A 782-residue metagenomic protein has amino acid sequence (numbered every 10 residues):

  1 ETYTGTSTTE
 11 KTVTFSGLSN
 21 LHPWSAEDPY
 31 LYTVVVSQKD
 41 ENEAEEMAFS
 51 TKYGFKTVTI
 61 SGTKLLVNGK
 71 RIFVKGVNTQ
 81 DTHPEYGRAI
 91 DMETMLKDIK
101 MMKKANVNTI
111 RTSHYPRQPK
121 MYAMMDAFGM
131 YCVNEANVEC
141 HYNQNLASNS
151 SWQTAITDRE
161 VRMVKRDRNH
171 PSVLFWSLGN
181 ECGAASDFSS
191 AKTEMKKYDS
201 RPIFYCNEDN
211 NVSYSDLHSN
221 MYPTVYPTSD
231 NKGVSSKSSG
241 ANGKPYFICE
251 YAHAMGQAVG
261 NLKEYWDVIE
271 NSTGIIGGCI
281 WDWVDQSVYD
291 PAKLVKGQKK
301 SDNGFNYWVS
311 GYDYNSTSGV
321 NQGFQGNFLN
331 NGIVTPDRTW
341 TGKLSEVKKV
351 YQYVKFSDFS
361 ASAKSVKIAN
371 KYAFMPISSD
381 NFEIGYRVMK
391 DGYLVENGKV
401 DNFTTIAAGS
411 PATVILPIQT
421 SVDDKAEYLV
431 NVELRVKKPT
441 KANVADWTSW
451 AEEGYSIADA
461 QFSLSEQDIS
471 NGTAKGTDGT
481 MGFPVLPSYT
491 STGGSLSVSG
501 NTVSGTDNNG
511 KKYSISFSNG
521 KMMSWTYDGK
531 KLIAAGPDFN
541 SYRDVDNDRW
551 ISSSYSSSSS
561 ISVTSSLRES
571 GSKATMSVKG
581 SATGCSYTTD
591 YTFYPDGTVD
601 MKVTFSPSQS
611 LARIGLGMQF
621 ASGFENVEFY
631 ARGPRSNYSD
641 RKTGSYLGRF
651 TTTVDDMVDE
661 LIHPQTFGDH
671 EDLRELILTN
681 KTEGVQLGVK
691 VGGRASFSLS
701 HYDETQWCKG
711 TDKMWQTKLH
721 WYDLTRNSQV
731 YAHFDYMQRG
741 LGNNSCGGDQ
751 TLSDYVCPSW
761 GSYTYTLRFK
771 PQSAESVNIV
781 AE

Functional and structural regions predicted by a protein language model:
E1, K11-V13, V34, F49-T51 (+11 more regions): Hydrophobic residues positioned within well-ordered beta-strands of beta-sheet architectures
E1-K11, S365-N402, T413-L416, K425-K437: Beta-strand-rich binding/interaction modules
E1-S61, V422-D424, Y428-A442, W447-T480 (+1 more regions): Extended acidic/polar, glycine-enriched regions that form or flank non-catalytic beta-rich accessory modules
H22, L31, E45-T109, H114-R117 (+1 more regions): An acidic-aromatic substrate-binding cleft motif
S25, P417-K425, T440, S465-E782: Beta-strand/loop-rich accessory regions of lumenal/periplasmic or secreted enzymes, predominantly carbohydrate-active
D28-Y30, I377-I384, L611-I614: Short coil-to-beta strand junction motifs in C2/discoidin
E45-K367, K371-S378, G385-E396: Extended substrate-binding grooves/exosites of carbohydrate-active enzymes
A184-D187, A254-I275, N402-Q467: Repeat-solenoid scaffold signature
